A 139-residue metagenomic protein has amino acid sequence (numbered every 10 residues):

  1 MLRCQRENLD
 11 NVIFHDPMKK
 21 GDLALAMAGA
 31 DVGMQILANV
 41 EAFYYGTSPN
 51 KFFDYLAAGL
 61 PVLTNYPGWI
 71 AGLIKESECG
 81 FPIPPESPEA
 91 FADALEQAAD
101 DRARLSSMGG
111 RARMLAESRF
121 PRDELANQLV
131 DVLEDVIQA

Functional and structural regions predicted by a protein language model:
M1-L25, G29-V32: Nucleotide-activated donor-binding/catalytic signature segment of Leloir-type glycosyltransferases, i.e., the conserved
K20, P88, L105, S118-A126: Amphipathic alpha-helical segment in the mid-to-C-terminal domain of diverse UDP/GDP-sugar glycosyltransferases
G21-A24, A28, T47-A58, G68-G72: Short alpha-helical segment that forms part of, or immediately flanks, the ligand-binding pocket in carbohydrate-active
M27-Y45, L60: Acidic donor-binding loop of glycosyltransferase active sites
D31-V32, F52, G59-V62, C79: Structural loop-to-beta junction motif characteristic of Rossmann-like glycosyltransferase folds
A71-E96, R104: Change "using UDP/GDP/dTDP sugars" to "using nucleotide sugars
A90, Q97, R104-S118: A short, well-ordered alpha-helix in the C-terminal region of glycosyltransferases
R122-A139: C-terminal alpha-helical cap of glycosyltransferases
